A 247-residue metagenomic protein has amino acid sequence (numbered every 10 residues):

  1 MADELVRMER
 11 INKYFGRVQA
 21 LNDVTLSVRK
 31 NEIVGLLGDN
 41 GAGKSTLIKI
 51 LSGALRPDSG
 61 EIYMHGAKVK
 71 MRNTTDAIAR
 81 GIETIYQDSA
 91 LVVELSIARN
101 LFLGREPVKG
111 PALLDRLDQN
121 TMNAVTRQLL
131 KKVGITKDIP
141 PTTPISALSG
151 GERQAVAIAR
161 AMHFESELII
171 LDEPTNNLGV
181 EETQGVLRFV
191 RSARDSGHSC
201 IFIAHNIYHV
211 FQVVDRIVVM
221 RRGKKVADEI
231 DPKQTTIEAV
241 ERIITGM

Functional and structural regions predicted by a protein language model:
A2-M247: Glycine-rich phosphate-binding loops of nucleotide-dependent enzymes
